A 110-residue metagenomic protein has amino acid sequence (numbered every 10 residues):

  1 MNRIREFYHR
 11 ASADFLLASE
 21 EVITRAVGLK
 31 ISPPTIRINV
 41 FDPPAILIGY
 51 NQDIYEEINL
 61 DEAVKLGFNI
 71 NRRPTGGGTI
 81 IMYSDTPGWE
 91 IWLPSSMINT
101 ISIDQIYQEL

Functional and structural regions predicted by a protein language model:
M1-E57, D61, K65, R73: Active-site loop/lid in soluble adenylation, ligation, and acyl-transfer enzymes
S19, D85, L110: Catalytic-loop motifs flanking and including active-site residues across diverse enzymes
A26, E90, E109: Mid-sequence acidic-hydrophobic segments that form the walls of catalytic/ligand-binding cavities or oligomerization
E57-N99: A glycine-rich, hydrophobic loop/mini-helix early in the fold
I103-L110: Long, well-ordered alpha-helical scaffolding segments within enzyme catalytic domains, especially pronounced
